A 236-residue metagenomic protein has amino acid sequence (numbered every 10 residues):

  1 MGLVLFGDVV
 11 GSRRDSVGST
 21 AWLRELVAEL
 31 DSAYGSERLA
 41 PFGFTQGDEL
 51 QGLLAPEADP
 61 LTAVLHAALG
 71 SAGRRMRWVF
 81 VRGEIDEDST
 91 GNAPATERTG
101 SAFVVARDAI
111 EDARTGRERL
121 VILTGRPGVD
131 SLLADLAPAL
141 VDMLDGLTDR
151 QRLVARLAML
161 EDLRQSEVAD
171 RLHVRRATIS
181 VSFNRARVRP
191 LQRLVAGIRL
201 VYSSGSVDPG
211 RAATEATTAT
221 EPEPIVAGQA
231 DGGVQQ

Functional and structural regions predicted by a protein language model:
M1-A216, T220-Q236: Regulatory and interdomain segments flanking nucleotide-handling catalytic cores in signaling/defense enzymes
